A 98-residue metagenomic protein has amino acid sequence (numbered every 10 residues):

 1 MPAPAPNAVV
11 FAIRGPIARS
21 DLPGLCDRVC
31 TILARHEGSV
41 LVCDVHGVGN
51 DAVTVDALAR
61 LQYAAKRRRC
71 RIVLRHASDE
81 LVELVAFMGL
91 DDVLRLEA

Functional and structural regions predicted by a protein language model:
M1-V53, R60-A98: STAS-like cytosolic regulatory interaction modules
